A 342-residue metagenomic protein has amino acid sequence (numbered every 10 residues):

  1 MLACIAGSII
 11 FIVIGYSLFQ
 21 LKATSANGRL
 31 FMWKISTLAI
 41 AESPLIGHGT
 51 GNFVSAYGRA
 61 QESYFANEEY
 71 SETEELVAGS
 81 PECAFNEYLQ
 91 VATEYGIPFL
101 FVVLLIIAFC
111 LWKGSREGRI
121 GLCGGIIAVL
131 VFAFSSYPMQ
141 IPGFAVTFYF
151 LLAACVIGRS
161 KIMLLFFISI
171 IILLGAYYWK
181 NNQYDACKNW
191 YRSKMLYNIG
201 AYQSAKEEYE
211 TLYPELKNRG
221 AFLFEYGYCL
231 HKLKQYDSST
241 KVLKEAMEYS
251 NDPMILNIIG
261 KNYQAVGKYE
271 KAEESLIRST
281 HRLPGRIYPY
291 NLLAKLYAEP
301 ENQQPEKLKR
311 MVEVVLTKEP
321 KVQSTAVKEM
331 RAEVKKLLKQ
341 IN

Functional and structural regions predicted by a protein language model:
M1, I5-G7, V103-I106, R119-L165: Transmembrane alpha-helices of multi-pass inner-membrane enzymes
I14-F31, F166, I170-I199: Hydrophobic alpha-helical transmembrane segments in integral membrane proteins
T50-T93: Interfacial juxtamembrane loops and adjacent helix segments that form the catalytic/substrate-binding surfaces
Y95-G121: Hydrophobic transmembrane alpha-helices and their immediate junctions
W190-Y191, A221-E225, M254-I258, Y288-L292 (+1 more regions): Alpha-solenoid helical repeat scaffolds
N198, K232, A265-V266, E299-P300: Register position in tetratricopeptide repeats
